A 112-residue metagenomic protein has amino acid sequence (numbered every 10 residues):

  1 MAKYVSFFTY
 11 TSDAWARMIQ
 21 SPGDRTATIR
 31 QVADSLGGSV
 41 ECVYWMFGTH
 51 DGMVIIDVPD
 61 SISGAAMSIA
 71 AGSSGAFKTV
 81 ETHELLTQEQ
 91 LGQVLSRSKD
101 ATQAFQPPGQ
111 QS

Functional and structural regions predicted by a protein language model:
M1-S112: A compositional/biophysical signature of low hydrophobicity enriched in polar/charged and small residues
